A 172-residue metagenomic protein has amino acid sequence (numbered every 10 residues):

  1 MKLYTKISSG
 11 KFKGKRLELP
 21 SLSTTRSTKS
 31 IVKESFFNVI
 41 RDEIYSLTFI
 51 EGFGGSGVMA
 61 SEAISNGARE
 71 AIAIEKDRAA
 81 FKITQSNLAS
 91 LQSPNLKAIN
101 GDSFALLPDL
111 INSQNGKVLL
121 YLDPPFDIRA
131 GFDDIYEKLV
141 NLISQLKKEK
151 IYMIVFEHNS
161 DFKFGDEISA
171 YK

Functional and structural regions predicted by a protein language model:
M1-N66: S-adenosyl-L-methionine
K2-S9, L19, A98, L119-D123 (+2 more regions): Accessory RNA-recognition modules of RNA-modification enzymes
G54, R78, A105, F126 (+1 more regions): Short, glycine/acidic-enriched loop or turn micro-motifs at the edges of active sites
R69, P94, Y152: Short acidic/polar active-site loop segments enriched in Thr and Asp
E70-E75: Conserved SAM-binding motif I beta-strand of class I
D77, K82-N115: S-adenosyl-L-methionine
Q114-K172: S-adenosylmethionine
